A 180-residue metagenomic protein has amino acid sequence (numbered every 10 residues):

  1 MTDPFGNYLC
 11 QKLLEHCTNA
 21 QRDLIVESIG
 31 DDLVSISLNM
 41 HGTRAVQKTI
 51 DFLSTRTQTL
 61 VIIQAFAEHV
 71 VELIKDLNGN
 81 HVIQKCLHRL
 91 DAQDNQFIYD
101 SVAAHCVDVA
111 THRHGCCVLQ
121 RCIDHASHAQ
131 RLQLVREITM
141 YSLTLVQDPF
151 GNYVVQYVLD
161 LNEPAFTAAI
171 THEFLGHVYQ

Functional and structural regions predicted by a protein language model:
M1-Q180: Eukaryotic gene-expression regulator signature that favors modular helical reader/repeat domains and their
